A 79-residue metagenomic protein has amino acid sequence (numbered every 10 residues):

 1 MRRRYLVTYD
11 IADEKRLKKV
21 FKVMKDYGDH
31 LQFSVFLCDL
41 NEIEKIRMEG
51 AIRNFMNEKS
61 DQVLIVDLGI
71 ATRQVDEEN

Functional and structural regions predicted by a protein language model:
M1-L6, A12-N79: Basic nucleic-acid-binding interfaces
